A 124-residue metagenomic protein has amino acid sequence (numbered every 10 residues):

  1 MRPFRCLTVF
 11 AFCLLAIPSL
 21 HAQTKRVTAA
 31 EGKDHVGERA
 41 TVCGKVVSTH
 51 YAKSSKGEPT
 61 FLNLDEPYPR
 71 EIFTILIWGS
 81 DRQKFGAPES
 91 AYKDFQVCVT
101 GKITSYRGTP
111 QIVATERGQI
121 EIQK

Functional and structural regions predicted by a protein language model:
M1-R5: Positively charged n-region of N-terminal signal peptides that target proteins for export
T8-P18: Bacterial N-terminal signal peptides
Q23-K124: OB-fold single-stranded nucleic acid-binding module
